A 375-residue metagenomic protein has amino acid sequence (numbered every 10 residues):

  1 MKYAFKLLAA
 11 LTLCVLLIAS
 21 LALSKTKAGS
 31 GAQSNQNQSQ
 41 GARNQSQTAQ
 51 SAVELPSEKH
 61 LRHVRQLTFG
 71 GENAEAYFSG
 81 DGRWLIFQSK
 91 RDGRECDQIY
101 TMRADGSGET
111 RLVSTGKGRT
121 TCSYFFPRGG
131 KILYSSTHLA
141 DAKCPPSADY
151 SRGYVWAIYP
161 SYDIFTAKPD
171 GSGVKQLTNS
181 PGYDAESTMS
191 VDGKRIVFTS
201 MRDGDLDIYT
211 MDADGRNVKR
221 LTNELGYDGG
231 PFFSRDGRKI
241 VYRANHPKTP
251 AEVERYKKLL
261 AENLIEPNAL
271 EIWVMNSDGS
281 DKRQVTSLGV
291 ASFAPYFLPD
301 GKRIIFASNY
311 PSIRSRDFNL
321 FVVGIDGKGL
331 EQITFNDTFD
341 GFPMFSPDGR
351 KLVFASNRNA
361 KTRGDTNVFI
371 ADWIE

Functional and structural regions predicted by a protein language model:
A9-S20: Bacterial N-terminal signal peptides
R43-R62, Y162: Blade/loop signatures of beta-propeller domains
H63-Q66, G108-R111, Y154, S172-K175 (+3 more regions): Predominantly a core beta-strand signature of beta-propeller blades across repeat-based propeller domains
F69-E72, S89-I99, S114-T120, S135-D163 (+9 more regions): A flexible loop/linker signature enriched in serine peptidases of the S9 family
G80-D81, P127-R128, V191-D192, R235-D236 (+2 more regions): Residue-level detector of Asp-centered blade-edge/turn motifs that repeat once per structural unit in beta-propeller
R103-S107, K168-S172, D212-R216, N276-S280 (+2 more regions): Short loop/turn segments that connect beta-strands within beta-propeller blades
